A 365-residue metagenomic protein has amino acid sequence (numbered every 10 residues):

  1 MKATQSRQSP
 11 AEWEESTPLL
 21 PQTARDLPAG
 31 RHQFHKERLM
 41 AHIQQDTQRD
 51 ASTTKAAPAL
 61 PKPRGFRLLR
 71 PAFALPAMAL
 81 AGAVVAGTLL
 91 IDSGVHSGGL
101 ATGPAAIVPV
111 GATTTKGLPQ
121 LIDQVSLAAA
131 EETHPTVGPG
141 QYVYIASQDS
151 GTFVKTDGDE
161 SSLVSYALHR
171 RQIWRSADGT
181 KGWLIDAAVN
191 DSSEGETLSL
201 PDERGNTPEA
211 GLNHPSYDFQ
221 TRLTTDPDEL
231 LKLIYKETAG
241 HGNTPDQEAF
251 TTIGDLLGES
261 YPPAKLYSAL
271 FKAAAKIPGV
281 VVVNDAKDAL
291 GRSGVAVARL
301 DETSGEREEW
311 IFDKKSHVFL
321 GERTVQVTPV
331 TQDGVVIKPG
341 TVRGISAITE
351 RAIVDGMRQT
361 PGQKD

Functional and structural regions predicted by a protein language model:
K2-A3, R64-D365: Intrinsically disordered, low-complexity prosegments and terminal tails associated with secretory/extracytoplasmic
K2-E37: A short, acidic loop/turn at secondary-structure junctions
E12, R25, Q33-R38, H42-D46 (+1 more regions): Long, contiguous, compositionally biased segments that the model treats as domain-scale units
W13, R38-M40, R49, W174 (+2 more regions): A residue-identity detector for tryptophan
L19, M40, A274: A contiguous binding-surface segment within folded domains or other stable secondary-structure elements
R25-L68: Positively biased amphipathic helices and basic secretion/translocation or surface-docking motifs that either flank
